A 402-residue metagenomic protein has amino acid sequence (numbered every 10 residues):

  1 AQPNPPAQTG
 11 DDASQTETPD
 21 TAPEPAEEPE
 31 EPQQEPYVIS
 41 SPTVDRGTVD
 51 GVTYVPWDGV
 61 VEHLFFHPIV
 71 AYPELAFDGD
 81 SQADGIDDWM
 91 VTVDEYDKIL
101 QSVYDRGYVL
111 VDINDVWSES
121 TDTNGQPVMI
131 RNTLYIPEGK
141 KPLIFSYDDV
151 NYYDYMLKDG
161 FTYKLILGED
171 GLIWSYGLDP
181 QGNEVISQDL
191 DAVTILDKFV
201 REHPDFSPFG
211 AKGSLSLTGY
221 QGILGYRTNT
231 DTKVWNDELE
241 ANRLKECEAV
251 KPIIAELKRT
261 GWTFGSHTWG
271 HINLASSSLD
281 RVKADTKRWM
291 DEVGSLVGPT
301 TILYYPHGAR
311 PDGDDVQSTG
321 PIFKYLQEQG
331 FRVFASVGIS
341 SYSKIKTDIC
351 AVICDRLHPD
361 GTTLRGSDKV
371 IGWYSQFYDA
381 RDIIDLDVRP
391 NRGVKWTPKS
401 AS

Functional and structural regions predicted by a protein language model:
A1-V49: Intrinsically disordered, low-complexity repeat and linker tracts
P3, T9-S14, T18, A22 (+5 more regions): Generic signature of intrinsically disordered, low-complexity, basic-rich segments and short cationic peptides
T16, T21-P25, P29, I253 (+3 more regions): Generic detector of bulky aromatic hydrophobic side chains
E31-V116, M129-F145, Y153-L157, A275-S402: C-terminal active-site subregion of NodB/CE4 polysaccharide deacetylases
L64-A76, V128-M129, I136-L143, V150-P311 (+1 more regions): Metal-dependent polysaccharide deacetylase catalytic core of the NodB/CE4 family, i.e., the active-site-bearing domain
S118-S120: Short amphipathic alpha-helical segments embedded in low-complexity Lys/Glu-rich regions
D122-Q126: Extracellular/surface-associated beta-sandwich interaction domains
